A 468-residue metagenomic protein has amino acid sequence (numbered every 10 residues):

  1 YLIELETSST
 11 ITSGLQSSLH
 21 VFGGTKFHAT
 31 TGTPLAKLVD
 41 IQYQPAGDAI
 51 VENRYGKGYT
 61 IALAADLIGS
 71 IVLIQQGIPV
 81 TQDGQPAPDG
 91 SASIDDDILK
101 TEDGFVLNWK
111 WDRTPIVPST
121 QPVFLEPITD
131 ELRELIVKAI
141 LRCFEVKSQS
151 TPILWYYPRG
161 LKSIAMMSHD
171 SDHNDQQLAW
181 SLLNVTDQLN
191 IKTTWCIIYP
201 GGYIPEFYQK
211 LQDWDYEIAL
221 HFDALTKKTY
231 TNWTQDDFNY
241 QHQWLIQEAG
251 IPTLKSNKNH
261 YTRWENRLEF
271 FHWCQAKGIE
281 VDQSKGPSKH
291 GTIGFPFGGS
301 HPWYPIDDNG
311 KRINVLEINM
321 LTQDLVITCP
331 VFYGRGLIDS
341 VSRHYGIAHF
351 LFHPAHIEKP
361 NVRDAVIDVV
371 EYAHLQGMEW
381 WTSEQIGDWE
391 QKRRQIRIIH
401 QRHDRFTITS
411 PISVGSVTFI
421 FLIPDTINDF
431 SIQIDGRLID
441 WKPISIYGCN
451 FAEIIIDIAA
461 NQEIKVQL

Functional and structural regions predicted by a protein language model:
Y1-G58: An acidic, glycine-rich "communication" segment
A46-G47, S148-L154, L178-W180, P200-Q212 (+3 more regions): Alpha-helical scaffolding within the catalytic cores of extracellular/periplasmic polymer-degrading hydrolases
E52-I61, G160, N309-L316: Beta-strand-turn-beta hairpins that frame and shape the catalytic cleft of phosphate-ester-processing enzymes
Y55-Y59, A65-R159, P360-R397: Extracellular ligand-binding/catalytic regions of CAZymes and related secreted enzymes and adhesion modules
P122-L125, H169, K277, D308-Q385: Catalytic grooves of carbohydrate-active enzymes
K162-A165, D175-Q177, N184-F271, A276 (+4 more regions): Metal-dependent polysaccharide deacetylase catalytic core of the NodB/CE4 family, i.e., the active-site-bearing domain
S410-N428: Surface-exposed beta-strand/loop patches in extracellular or lumenal glycoproteins
S445-L468: C-terminal beta-strand-rich structural cap/linker in extracellular carbohydrate-active enzymes
